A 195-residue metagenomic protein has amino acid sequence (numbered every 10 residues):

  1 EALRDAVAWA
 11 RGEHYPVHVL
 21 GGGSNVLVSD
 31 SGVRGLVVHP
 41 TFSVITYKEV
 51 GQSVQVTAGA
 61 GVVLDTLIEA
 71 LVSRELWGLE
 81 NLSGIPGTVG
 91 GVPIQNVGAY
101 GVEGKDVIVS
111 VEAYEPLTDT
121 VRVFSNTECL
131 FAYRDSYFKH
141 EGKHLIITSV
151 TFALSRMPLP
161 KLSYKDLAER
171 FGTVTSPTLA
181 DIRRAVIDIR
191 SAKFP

Functional and structural regions predicted by a protein language model:
E1-V111, E115-L117: Anion-binding (especially nucleotide phosphate/pyrophosphate-binding) glycine-rich loop and adjoining beta-alpha core
V26, V121-P195: Phosphate/pyrophosphate- and phosphate-bearing ligand-binding catalytic cores of soluble enzymes
